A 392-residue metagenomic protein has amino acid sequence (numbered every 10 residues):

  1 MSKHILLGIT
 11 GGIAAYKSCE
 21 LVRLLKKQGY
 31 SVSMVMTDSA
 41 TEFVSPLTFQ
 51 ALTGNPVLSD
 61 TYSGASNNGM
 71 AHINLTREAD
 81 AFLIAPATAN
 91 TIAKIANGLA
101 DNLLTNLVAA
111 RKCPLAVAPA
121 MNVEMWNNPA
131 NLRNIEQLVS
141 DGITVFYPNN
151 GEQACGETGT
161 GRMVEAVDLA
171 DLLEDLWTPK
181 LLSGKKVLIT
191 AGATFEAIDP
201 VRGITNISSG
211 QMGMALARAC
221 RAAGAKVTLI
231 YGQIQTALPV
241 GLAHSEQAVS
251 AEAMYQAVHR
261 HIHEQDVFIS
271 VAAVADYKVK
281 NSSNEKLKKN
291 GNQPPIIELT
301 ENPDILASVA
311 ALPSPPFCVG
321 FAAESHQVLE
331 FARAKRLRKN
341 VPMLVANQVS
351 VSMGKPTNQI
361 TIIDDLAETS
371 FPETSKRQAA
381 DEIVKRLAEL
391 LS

Functional and structural regions predicted by a protein language model:
M1-A116, N122-S392: A cross-family phosphate/adenosyl-ligand binding-site feature
